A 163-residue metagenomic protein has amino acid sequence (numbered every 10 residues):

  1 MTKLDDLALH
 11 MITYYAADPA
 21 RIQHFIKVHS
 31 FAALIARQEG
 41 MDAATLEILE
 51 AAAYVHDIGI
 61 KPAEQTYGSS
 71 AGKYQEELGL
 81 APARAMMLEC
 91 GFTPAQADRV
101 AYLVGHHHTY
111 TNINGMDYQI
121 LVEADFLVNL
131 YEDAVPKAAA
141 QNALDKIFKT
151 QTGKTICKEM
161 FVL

Functional and structural regions predicted by a protein language model:
T2, A16-D42, V55, F92 (+1 more regions): Divalent metal-dependent phosphate-bond-processing catalytic cores, especially two-metal-ion Mg2+/Mn2+ enzymes that act
L4-K27, G59-S69: Active-site flanking loop/helix segments enriched in acidic
V28-F31, K73-E89: An active-site-proximal "capping" alpha-helix that borders the catalytic cofactor pocket
R37, I60-E64, R84-L88, F92 (+1 more regions): Short helix-capping and hinge/turn segments at secondary-structure transitions, especially at repeat and domain
M41-I48, C90-V104: Acidic/histidine metal-binding catalytic segments
L46-G68, G79, A101-H108, D125: His-Asp-centered metal-binding catalytic motifs of divalent-metal-dependent phosphohydrolases/nucleases
